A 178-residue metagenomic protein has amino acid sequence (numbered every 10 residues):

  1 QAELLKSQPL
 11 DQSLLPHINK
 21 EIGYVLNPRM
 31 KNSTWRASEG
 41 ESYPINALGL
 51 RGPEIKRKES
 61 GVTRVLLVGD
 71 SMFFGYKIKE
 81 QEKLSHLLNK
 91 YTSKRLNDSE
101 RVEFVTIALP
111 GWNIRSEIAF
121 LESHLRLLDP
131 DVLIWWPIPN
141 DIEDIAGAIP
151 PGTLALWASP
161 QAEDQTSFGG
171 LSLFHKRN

Functional and structural regions predicted by a protein language model:
Q1-L26, I114-N178: Interaction-surface signature
Q1-Y91, R95-L96: Membrane/wall-proximal cationic-aromatic binding patches
S60-G61, E100, D129: Residue-level preference for short coil/turn positions at secondary-structure junctions
R64-V68, V105, L133: Conserved beta-strand elements of the Class I
M72, P110, P139: Catalytic metal-binding/acid-base residues of hydrolase active sites
N89-R126: A conserved hydrophobic secondary-structure block that centers on an alpha-helix together with its immediately flanking
